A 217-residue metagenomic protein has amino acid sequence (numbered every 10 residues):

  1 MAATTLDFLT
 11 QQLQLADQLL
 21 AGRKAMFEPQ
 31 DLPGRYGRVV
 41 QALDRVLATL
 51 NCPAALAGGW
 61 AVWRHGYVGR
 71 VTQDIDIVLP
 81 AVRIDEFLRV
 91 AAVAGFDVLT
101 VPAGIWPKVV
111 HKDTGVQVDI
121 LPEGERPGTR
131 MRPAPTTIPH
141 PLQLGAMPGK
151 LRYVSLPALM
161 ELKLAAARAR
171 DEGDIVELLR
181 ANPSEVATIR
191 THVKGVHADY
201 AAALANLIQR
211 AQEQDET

Functional and structural regions predicted by a protein language model:
A2-T217: Compositionally biased terminal segments of proteins
